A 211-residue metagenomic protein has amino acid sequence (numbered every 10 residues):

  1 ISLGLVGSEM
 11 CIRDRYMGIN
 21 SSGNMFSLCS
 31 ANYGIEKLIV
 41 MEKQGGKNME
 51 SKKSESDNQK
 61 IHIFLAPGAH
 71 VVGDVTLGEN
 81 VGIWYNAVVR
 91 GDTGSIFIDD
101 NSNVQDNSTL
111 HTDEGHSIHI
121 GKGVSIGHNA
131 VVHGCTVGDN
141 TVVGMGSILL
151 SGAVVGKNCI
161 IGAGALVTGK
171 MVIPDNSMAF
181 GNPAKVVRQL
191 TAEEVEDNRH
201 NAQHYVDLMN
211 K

Functional and structural regions predicted by a protein language model:
I1-D14: Single conserved hydrophobic/aromatic residue that forms the stacking wall/gate of nucleotide- or nucleobase-binding
M10-C11, V81, S102, V124 (+1 more regions): Short, small-hydrophobic-rich alpha-helical interface motif
G34-N48: Short, Lys/Arg-enriched N-terminal segments with co-localized hydrophobic residues within the first ~10-30 amino acids
G45-K60, F64, D92-D100, D106-S108 (+2 more regions): Glycine-rich hexapeptide-repeat left-handed beta-helix
I63-N103, N107-T112: A positional/architectural concept
